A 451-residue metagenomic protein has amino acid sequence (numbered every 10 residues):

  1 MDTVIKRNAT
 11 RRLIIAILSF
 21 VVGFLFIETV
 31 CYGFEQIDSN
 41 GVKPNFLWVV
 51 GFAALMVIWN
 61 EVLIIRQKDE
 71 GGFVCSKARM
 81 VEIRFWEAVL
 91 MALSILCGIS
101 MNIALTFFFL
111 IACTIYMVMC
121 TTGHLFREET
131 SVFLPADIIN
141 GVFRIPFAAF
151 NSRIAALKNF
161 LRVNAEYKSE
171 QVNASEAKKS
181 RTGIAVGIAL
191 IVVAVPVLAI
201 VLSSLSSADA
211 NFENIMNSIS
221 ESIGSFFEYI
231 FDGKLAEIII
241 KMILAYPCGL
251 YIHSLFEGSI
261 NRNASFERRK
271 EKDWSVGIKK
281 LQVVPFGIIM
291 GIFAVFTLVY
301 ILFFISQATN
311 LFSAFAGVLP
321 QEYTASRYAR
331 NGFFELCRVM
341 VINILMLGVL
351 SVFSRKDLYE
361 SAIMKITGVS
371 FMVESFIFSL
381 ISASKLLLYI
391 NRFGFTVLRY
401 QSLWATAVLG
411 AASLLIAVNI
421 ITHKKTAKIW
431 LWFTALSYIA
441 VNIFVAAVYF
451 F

Functional and structural regions predicted by a protein language model:
M1-D69, S361, G368-I381, K385: Alpha-helical transmembrane segments and their cytosolic membrane-interface
D2-I17, V62-M80, A155-I184, S254-F293 (+4 more regions): Juxtamembrane membrane-water interface segments of multi-pass membrane proteins, especially cytoplasmic-side
E28, Y32-S39, L47-N217, I240-N263: Transmembrane-helix bundle segments that line or gate the permeation/cavity pathway in multi-pass membrane proteins
G33, S203-E221, L302-L319, L380-L388 (+1 more regions): Membrane-helix interface motif
I83-L90, I366-F371, W430-Y438: Central hydrophobic cores of alpha-helical transmembrane segments in multi-pass integral membrane proteins
A189-S206, G291-F304, S370-F376, S437-I443: Hydrophobic alpha-helical membrane-insertion segments
G224-M242, Q321-R338, F395-T406: Short aromatic-rich membrane-water interface segments that cap or initiate transmembrane helices in multi-pass membrane
V441-F451: Hydrophobic alpha-helical transmembrane segments in integral membrane proteins
